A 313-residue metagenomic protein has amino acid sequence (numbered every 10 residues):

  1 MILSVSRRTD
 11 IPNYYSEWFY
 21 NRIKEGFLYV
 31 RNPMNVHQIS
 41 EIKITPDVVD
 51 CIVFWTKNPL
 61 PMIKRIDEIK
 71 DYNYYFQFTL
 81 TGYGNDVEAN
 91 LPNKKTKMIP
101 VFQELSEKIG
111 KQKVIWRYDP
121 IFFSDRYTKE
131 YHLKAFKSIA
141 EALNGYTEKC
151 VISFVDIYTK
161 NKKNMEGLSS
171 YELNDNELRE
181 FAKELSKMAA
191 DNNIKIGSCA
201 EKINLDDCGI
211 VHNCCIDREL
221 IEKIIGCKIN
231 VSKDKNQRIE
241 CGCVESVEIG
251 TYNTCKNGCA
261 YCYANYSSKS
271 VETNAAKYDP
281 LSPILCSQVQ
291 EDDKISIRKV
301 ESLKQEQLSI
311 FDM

Functional and structural regions predicted by a protein language model:
M1-E88, M98, F102-K111, S268-M313: Conserved Radical SAM active-site core
R8-D10, K57, T79-Y83, D119-I121 (+2 more regions): Active-site beta-loop-alpha junctions enriched in small/polar residues
G84-P92, P120-E130, M165-L173: Surface-exposed cleft-lining segments at the edges of enzyme active sites
K97-N164, K183-A200: Conserved C-terminal portion of the radical SAM core fold that forms the substrate/S-adenosylmethionine-binding
T147-Y252: Catalytic cores of enzyme domains
I239, V247-S268: Local cysteine-cluster metal-coordination motifs and their immediate loop/turn environment, predominantly Fe-S cluster
